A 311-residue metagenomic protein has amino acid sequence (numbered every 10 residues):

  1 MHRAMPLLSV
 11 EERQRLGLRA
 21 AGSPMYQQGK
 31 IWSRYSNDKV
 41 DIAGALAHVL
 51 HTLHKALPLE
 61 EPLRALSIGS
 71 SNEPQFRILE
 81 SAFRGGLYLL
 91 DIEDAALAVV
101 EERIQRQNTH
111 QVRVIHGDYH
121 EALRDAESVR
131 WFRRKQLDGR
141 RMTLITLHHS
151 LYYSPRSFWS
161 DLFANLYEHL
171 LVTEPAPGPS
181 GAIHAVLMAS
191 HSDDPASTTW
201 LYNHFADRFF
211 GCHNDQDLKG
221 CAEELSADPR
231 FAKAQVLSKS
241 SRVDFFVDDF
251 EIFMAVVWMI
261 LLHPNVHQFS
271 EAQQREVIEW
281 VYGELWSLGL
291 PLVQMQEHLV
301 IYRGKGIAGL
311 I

Functional and structural regions predicted by a protein language model:
H2-E61: Class I SAM-dependent methyltransferase Rossmann-like catalytic core, especially the SAM/SAH-binding loop
L66-A126: Class I SAM-dependent methyltransferase SAM/SAH-binding core
G139, R230-I311: Conserved Class I S-adenosyl-L-methionine
T146: A conserved beta-strand element that flanks and buttresses the S-adenosyl-L-methionine
H149-S150: Short catalytic micro-motifs in class I SAM-dependent methyltransferases
Y153-L166: A short, conserved alpha-helix within the catalytic core of class I
P177-H213: Conserved class I S-adenosyl-L-methionine
C212-R230: Short alpha-helix
